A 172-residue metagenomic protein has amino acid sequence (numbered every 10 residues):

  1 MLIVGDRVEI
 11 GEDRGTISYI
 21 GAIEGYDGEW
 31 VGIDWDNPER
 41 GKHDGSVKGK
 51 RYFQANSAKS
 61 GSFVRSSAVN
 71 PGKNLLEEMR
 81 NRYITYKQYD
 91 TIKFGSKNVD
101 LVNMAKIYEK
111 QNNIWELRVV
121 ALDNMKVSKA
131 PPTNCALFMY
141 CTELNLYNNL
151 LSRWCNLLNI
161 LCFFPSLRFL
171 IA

Functional and structural regions predicted by a protein language model:
M1-R14: Short coil-to-beta transition motif at edge beta-strands of beta-rich domains
E9, S18, D34, Y147 (+1 more regions): Amphipathic alpha-helical interaction motifs in eukaryotic regulatory proteins
E9, Y19-N56: Basic/aromatic-rich interaction segments and small domains that mediate binding to polyanionic partners
G15, A22-G25, D36-R40, K106 (+2 more regions): Conserved beta-strand elements of beta-rich interaction domains across eukaryotes, especially beta-propellers
G15, V31, R118: Residue-level detector of short, conserved catalytic/binding motifs and their immediate flanks
R40-E78: Intrinsically disordered, low-complexity, charged/polar segments
P71-A172: LRR N-terminal entry segment and analogous cap-like coil->beta motifs
